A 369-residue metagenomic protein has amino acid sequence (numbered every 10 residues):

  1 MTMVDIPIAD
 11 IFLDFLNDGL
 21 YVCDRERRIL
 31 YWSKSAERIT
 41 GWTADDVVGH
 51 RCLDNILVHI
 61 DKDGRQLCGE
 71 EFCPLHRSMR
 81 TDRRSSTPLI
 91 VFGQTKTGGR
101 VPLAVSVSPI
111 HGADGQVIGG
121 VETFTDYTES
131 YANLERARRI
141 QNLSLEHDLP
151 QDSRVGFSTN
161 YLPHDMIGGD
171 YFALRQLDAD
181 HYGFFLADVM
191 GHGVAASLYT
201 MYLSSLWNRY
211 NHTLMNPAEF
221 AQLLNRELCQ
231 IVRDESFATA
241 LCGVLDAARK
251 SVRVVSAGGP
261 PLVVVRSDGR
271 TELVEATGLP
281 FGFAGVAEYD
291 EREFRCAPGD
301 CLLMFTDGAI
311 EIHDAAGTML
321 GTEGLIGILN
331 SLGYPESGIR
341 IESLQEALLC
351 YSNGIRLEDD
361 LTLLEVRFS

Functional and structural regions predicted by a protein language model:
T2-R27, W32-E37: Sensory modules in modular signal-transduction proteins
E26, L30-R38, A44, H50 (+3 more regions): PAS/LOV sensory domain surfaces, especially short acidic/polar patches at coil-to-helix junctions
A36-R51, S197, H212, D268 (+1 more regions): PAS/PAS-like sensory domain cap-loop motif
D46-Q66, S205-N211, G324-S331: PAS-family sensory/regulatory domains
L57-T95, Q345-L348: Terminal output helix/cap of sensory domains in signal transduction proteins
D82, I90-G98, H111, L162 (+1 more regions): PAS-family sensory domains
S108, Q116-D126, F185-A187, F305: PAS-family sensory domains
Y127-L303, N353-S369: … and, occasionally, acidic/histidine-rich disordered N-termini of signaling adaptors
